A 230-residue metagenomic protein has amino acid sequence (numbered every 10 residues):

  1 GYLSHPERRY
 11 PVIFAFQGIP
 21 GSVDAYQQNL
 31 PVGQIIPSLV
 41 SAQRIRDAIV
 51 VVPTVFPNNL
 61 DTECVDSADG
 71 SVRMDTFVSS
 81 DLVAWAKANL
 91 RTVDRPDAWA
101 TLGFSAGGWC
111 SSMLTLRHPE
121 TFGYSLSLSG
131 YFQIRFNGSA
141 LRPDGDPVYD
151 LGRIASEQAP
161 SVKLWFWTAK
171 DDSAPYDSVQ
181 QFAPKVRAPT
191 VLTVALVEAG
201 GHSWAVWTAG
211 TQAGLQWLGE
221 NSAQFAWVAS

Functional and structural regions predicted by a protein language model:
G1-S230: Non-catalytic cap/lid and distal C-terminal segments of serine-dependent acyl enzymes
